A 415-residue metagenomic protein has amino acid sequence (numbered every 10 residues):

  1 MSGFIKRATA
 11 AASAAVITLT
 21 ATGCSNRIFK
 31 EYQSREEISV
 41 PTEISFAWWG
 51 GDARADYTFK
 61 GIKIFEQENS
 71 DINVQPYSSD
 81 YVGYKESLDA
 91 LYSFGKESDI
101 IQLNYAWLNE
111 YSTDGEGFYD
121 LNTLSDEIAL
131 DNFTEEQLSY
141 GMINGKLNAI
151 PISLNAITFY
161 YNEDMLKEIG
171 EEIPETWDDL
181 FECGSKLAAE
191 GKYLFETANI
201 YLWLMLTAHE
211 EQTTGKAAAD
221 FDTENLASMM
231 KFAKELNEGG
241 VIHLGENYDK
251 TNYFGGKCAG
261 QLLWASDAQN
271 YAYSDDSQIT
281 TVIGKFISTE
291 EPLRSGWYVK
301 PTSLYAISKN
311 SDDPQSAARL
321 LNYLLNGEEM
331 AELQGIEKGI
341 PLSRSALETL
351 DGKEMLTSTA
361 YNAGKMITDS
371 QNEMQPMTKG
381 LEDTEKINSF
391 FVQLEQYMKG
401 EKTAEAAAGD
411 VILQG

Functional and structural regions predicted by a protein language model:
M1-S45, Q67, M355-S358: Short, low-complexity disordered leader/linker segments with a strong preference for bacterial N-terminal type II
I64, E68-F133, E168-I169, A259-G260 (+1 more regions): Extracytoplasmic "Venus flytrap"/periplasmic binding protein-like
Q67, N73, I169, E238 (+3 more regions): Extracytoplasmic/periplasmic substrate-recognition and gating elements
L91, S98-D99, I128-D164, Y193-L194 (+2 more regions): A structural signal for short loop-to-beta-strand junctions that line the ligand-binding cleft of periplasmic/secreted
N104-I157, F181, T281-I287, L356-A360 (+1 more regions): Hinge/lid segment of periplasmic solute-binding proteins
N148-I152, I157, D179-A227, C258: Extracytoplasmic/periplasmic solute-binding protein
A218-E246: Glycine-centered hinge/linker elements that transmit conformational signals in sensory and ligand-binding systems
G284, I336-F391, Q396: Long, aromatic- and glycine/proline-rich binding clefts that accommodate carbohydrate-like moieties
